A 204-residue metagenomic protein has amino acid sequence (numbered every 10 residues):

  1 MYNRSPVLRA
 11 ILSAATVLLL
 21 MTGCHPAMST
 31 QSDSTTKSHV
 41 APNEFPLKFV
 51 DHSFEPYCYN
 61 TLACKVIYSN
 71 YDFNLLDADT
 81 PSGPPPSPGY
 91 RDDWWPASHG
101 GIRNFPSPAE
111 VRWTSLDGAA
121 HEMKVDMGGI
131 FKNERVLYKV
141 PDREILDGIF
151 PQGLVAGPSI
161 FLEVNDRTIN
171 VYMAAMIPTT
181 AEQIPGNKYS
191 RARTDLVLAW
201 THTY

Functional and structural regions predicted by a protein language model:
Y2-L12: Bacterial N-terminal signal peptides that target proteins for export
L20-G23: C-terminal motif of bacterial Sec signal peptides marking the signal peptidase cleavage site
H25-M28: Bacterial signal peptide processing site
T35-Y71: Short, surface-exposed binding/anchoring microloops in extracellular/periplasmic proteins
I67-D117: Tryptophan-paired
S87, G129-P141: Short, surface-exposed linear segments at secondary-structure transitions and domain or protein termini
A120-M127: Edge beta-strands of extracellular beta-sandwich domains
V136-Y204: Compositionally biased low-complexity segments at domain edges in trafficked proteins and select soluble regulators
